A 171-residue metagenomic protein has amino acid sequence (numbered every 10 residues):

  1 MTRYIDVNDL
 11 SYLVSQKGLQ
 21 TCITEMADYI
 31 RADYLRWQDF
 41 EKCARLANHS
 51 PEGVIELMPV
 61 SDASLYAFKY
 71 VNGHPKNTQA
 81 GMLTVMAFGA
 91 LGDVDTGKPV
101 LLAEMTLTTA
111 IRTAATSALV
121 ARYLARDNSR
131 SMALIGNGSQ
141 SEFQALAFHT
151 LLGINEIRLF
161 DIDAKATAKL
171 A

Functional and structural regions predicted by a protein language model:
M1-T109, A118, N128: N-terminal ligand-binding/catalytic initiation module
A114-A121: Hydrophobic alpha-helical segments within soluble ligand-binding/sensing domains
L124-S131, G153: Short helix-loop-beta connector
N137-G138: Glycine-rich Rossmann-fold phosphate-binding loop(s) that bind the pyrophosphate of adenine dinucleotide cofactors
S141-E142: N-terminal Rossmann-fold NAD(P) dinucleotide-binding loop
F148: Aromatic pocket-lining residues of Rossmann-like dinucleotide-binding sites
L151-A171: NAD(P)-binding Rossmann-fold cofactor-contacting core
